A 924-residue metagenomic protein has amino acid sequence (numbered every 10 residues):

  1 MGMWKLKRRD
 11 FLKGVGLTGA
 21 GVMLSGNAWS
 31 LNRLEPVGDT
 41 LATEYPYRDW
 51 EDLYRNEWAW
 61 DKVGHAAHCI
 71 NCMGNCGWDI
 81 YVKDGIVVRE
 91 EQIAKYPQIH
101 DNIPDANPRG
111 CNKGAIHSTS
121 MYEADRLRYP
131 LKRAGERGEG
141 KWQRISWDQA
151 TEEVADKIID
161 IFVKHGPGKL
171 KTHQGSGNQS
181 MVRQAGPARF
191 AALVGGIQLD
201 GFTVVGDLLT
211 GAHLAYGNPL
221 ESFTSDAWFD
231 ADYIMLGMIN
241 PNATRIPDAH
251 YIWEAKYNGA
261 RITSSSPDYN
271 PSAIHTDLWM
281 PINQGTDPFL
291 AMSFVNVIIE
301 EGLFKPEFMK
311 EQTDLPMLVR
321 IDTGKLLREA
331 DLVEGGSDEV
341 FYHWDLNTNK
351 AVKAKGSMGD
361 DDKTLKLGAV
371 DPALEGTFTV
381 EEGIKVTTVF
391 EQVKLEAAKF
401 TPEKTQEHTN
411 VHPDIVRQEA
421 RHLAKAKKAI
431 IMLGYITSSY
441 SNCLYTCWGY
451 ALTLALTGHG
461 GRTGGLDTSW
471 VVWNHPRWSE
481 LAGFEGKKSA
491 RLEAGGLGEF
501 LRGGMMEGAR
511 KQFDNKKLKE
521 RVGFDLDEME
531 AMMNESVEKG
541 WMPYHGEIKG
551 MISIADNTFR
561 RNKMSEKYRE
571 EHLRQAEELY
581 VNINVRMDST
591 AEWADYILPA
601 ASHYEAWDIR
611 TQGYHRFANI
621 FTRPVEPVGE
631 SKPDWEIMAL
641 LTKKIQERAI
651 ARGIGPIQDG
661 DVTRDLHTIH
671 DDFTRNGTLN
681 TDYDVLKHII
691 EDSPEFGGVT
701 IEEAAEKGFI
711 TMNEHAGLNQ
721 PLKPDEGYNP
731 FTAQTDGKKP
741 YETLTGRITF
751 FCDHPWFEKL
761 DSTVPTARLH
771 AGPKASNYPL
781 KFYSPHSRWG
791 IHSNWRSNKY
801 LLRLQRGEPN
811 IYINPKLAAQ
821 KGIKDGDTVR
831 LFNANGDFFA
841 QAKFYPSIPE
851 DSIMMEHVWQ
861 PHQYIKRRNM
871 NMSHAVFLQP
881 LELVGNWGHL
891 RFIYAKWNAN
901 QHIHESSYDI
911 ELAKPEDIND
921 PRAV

Functional and structural regions predicted by a protein language model:
G2-F378, K385-V386, E403-K404, H412 (+6 more regions): N-terminal export/assembly segments and adjacent metallocofactor-ligating motifs of anaerobic energy-metabolism
I86-V87, I93-Y96, I116, G177-Q179 (+22 more regions): Short, glycine-/Ser/Thr-/acidic-enriched flexible segments
Y129-Q149, L303-P413, L492-R521, D525 (+4 more regions): N-terminal leader/propeptide and maturation segments of large enzyme subunits in energy/redox metabolism and hydrolases
T151-L170, T224-D232, E396, R417-I430 (+1 more regions): Glycine-rich phosphate/diphosphate-binding loops that line cofactor/substrate pockets in enzymes
P187-W253, N258-T263, F289, G359-D361 (+6 more regions): Extended redox/cofactor-interaction regions of prokaryotic respiratory oxidoreductases
P271, S589-I620: Flexible glycine/proline-rich, aromatic-decorated loop/lid segments
T276-I282, F617-P627: Short beta-alpha connecting loops at secondary-structure transitions that line or flank enzyme active sites
E636-E695, T700-A704, S793, N798-Y812 (+1 more regions): Long, contiguous, secondary-structure-rich segments that constitute the structural scaffold of globular domains
